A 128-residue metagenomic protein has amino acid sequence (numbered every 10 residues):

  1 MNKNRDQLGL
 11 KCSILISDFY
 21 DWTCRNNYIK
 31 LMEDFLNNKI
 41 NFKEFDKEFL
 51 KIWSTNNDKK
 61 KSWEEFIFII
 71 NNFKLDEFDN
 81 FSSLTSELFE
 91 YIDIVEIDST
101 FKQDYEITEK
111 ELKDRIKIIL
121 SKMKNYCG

Functional and structural regions predicted by a protein language model:
M1-G128: Acidic, Ser/Pro/Thr-rich low-complexity regulatory regions and the short amphipathic helical interaction modules they
